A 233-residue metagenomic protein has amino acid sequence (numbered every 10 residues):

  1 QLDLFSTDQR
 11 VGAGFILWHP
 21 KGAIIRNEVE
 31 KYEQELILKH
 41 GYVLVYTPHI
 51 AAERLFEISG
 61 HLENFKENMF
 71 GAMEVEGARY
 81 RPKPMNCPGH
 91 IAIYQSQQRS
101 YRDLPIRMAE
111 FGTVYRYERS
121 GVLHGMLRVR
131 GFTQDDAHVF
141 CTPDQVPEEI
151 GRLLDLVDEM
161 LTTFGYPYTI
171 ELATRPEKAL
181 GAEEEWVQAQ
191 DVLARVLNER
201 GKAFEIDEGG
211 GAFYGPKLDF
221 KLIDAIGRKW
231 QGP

Functional and structural regions predicted by a protein language model:
Q1-L123, L127, V139, T162: Auxiliary tRNA-acceptor-end handling modules of aminoacyl-tRNA synthetases
L4-P20, R128-E184, E208: Conserved alpha/beta enzyme-core scaffolds, especially Rossmann-like or related mixed alpha/beta domains that build
V29, E149-L153, A189: Hydrophobic alpha-helical membrane-association signature
E35, E159, R195: Surface-exposed charge patches
H49, P84-N86, T113, D136 (+5 more regions): Active-site proximal loops enriched in glycine and acidic residues that flank catalytic Cys/His/Asp and coordinate
E74-G77, C141-T142, I223-G227: Short acidic-glycine loop/turn motifs at beta-strand connectors
Y117-S120, R228-G232: Active-site-adjacent "gating/activation" loops or surface patches in catalytic cores
T162-Q231: Metal-assisted phosphate- and nucleotidyl-transfer catalytic regions
